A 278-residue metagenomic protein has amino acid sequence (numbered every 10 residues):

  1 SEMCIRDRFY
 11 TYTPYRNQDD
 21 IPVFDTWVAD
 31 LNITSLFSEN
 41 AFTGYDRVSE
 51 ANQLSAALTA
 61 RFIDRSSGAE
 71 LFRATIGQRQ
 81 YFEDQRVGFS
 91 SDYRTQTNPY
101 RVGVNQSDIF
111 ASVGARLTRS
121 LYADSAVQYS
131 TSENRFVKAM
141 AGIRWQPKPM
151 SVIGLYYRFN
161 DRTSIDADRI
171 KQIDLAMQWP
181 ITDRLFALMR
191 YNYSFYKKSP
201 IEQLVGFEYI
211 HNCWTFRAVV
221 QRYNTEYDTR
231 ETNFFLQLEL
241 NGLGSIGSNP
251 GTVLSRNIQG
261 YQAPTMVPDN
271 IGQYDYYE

Functional and structural regions predicted by a protein language model:
S1, D7-E278: Outer-membrane beta-barrel translocator/pore domains, especially the C-terminal barrels of Gram-negative outer-membrane
